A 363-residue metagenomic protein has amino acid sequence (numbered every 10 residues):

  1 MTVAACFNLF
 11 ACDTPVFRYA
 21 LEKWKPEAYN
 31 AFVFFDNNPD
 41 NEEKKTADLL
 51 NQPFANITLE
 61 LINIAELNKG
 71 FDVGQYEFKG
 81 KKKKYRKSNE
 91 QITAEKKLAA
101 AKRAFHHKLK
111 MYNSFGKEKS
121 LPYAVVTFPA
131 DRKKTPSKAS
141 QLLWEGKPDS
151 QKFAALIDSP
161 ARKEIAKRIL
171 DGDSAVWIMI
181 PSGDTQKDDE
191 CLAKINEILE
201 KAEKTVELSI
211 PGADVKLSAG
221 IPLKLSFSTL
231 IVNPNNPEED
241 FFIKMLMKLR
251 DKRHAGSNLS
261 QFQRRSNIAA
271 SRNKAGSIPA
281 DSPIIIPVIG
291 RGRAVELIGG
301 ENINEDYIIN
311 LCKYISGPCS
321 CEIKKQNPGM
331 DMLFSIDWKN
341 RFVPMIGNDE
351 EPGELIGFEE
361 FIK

Functional and structural regions predicted by a protein language model:
M1-N8: Bacterial N-terminal signal peptides
F10-K363: Non-globular targeting/processing and membrane-anchoring segments
